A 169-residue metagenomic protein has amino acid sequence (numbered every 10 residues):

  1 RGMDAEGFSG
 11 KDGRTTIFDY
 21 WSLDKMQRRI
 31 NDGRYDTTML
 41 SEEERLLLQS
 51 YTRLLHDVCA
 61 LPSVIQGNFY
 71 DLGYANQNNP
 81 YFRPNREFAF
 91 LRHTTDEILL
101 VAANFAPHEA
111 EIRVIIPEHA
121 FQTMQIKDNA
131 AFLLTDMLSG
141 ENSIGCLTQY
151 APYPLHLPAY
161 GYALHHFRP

Functional and structural regions predicted by a protein language model:
R1-F132, A159, A163, F167: Loop/helix patches that line or flank the sugar-binding groove of alpha-linked glycan CAZymes
N129-Y150: Solvent-exposed beta-strand/loop surfaces of large extracellular or lumenal domains
G145-P169: C-terminal beta-strand-rich structural cap/linker in extracellular carbohydrate-active enzymes
